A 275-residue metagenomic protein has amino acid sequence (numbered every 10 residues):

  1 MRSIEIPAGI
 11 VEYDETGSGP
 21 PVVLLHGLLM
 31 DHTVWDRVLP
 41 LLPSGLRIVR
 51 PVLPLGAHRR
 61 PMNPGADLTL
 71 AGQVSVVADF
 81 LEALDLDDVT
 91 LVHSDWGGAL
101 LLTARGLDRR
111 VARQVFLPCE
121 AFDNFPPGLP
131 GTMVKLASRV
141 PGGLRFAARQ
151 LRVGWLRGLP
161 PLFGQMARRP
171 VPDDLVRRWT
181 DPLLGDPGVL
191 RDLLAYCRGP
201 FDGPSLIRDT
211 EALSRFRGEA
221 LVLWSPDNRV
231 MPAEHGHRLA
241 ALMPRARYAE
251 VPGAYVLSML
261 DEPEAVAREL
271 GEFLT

Functional and structural regions predicted by a protein language model:
M1-V22, P43-L46, E82, L86-D87 (+3 more regions): Alpha/beta-hydrolase fold catalytic core
D14-R60: Conserved HGGG/HGGXW glycine-rich cap/lid loop of the alpha/beta-hydrolase fold
L25-G27, S94, W224: The conserved beta1-alpha1 loop
V49-W96, R268: Active-site loop/oxyanion-hole signature of alpha/beta-hydrolase fold enzymes
D87-G128: Conserved hydrolase catalytic core segment
P126-D181: Helix-rich cap/lid subdomain of alpha/beta-hydrolase
P187-R238, E250: Conserved serine/cysteine hydrolase catalytic core
A254-P263, A267: Catalytic histidine-centered segment of alpha/beta-hydrolase-like enzymes
